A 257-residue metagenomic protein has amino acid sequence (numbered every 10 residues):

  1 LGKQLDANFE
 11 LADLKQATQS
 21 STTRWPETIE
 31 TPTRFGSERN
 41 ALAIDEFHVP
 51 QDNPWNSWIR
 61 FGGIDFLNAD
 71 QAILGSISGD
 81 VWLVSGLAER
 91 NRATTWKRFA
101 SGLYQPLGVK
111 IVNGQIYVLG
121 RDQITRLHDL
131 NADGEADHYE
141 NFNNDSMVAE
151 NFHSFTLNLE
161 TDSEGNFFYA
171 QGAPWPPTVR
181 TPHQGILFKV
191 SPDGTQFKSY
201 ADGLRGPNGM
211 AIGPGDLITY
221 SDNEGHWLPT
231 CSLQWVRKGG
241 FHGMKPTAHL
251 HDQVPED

Functional and structural regions predicted by a protein language model:
L1-D45: Sequence/structural signature of beta-propeller modules and their immediately flanking N-terminal secretory/stalk
E38-D257: Beta-propeller blade termini and top-face loops
